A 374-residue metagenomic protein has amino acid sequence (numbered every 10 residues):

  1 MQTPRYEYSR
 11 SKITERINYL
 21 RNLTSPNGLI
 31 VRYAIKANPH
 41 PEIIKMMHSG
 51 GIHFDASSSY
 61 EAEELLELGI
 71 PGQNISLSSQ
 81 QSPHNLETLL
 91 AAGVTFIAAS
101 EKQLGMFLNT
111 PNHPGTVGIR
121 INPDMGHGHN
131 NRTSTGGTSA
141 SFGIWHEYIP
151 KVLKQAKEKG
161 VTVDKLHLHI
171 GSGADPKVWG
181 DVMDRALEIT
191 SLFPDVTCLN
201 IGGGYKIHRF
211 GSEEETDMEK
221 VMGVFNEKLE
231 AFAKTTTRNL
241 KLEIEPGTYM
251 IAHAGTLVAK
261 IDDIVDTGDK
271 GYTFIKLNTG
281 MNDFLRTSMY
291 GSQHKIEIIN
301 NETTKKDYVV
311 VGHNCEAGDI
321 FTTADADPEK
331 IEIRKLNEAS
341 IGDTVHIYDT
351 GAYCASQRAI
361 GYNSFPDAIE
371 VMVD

Functional and structural regions predicted by a protein language model:
M1-G115, K154-T162, S191-D195, I333-K335 (+3 more regions): A charged N-terminal "starter" segment
Y8-E15, N38, K102, I144-E147 (+11 more regions): Conserved active-site and cofactor/substrate-binding residues in soluble primary-metabolism enzymes
S11, A34-H40, S59-E61, Q80-S82 (+9 more regions): Active-site beta-loop-alpha junctions enriched in small/polar residues
Y33, F54-S57, L77, I97-S100 (+6 more regions): General beta-strand structural signal in soluble alpha/beta enzymes
I44, E67, E87-L90, L108-T110 (+7 more regions): Short acidic, glycine/serine/threonine-rich loops at helix termini
G69-I70, T88-L90, P111-N112, S134 (+6 more regions): Solvent-exposed alpha-helices and their adjacent loops that cap or buttress functional pockets in soluble metabolic
M125-V265, D327, N363-F365: Active-site loop/helix belt of alpha/beta enzymes
T237-D374: Charged (often Lys/Glu-rich) extended helix/loop segments that serve as interaction or gating elements
